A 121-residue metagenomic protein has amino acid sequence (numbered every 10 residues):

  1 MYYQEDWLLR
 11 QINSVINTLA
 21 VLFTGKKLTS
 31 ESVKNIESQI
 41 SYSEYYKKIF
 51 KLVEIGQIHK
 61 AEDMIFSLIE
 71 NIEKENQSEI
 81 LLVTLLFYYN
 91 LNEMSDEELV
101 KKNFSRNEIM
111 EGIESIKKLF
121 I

Functional and structural regions predicted by a protein language model:
M1-E73, E93-E98, N103-I121: N-terminal alpha-helical interaction modules that lie
L8, Q77-I80: Helix-start/N-cap signature of alpha-helical segments
Y89-N90: Eukaryote-biased intrinsically disordered, low-complexity acidic regions enriched in Ser/Thr/Pro
